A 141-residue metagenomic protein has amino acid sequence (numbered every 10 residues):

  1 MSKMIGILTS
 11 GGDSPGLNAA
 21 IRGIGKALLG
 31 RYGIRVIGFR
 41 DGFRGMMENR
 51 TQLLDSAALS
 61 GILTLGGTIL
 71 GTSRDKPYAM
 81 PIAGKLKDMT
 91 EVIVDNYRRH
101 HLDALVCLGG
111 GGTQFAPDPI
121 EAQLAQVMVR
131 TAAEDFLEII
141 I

Functional and structural regions predicted by a protein language model:
M1-I5, R31-I34, T64-G67, H100-A104 (+2 more regions): Short coil/turn connectors at secondary-structure junctions
M1-R50: N-terminal phosphate-binding or glycine-rich loops at protein starts, especially the Walker A/P-loop of NTPases
L8-T9, G38-R40, G71, C107-G109 (+1 more regions): Short beta-strand segments
A19-I24, G111-A132, F136: Short Gly/Thr/Asp-enriched flexible loops that form oxyanion-binding sites at enzyme active sites
A27, N96-R99, Q123: A generic secondary-structure signal
L29, I34, T51, G84 (+2 more regions): A generic membrane alpha-helix/interface feature
F39-G42, R50-A57, A122-A125: N-terminal glycine-rich phosphate/pyrophosphate-binding loops that anchor nucleotide-derived ligands and cofactors
E48-C107, T113: Glycine-rich oxoanion-binding loops at beta->alpha junctions
